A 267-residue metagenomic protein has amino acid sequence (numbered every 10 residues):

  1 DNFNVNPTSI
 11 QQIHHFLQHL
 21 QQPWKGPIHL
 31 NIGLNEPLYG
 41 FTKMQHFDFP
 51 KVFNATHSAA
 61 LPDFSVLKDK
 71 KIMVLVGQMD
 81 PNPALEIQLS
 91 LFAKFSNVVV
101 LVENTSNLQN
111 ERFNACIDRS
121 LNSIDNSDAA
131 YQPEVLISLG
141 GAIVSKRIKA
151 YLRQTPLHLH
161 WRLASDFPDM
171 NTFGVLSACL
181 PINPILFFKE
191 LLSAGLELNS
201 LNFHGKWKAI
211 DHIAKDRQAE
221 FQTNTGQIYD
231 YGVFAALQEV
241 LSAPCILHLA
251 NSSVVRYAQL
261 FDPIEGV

Functional and structural regions predicted by a protein language model:
I10-H15, H19-D69: Conformationally flexible catalytic loops at phosphate/diphosphate-handling active centers
H29-G33, L75-G77, S138-G140, A164 (+1 more regions): Short beta-strand segments
I32-L38, Q78-D80, T105-S106, F167 (+1 more regions): Glycine-rich beta-alpha junction loops
K71-M73, V135, I246: Structural motif
V76-W161, I264-V267: Glycine-rich, anion-gripping cofactor-binding loops and their flanking helix/strand elements in enzyme active sites
Q154-S253: Phosphate/pyrophosphate-binding active-site segments
A250-V267: Acidic-glycine-rich active-site phosphate/pyrophosphate-binding loop
